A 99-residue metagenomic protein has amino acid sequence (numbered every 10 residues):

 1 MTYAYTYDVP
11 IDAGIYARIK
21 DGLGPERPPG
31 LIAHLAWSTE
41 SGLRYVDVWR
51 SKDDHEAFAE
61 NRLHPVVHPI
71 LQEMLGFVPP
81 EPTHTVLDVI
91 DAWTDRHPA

Functional and structural regions predicted by a protein language model:
M1-H68, Q72-A99: Short S/T/G/P-rich N-terminal loop/turn motif that feeds into the first structured element of a domain
